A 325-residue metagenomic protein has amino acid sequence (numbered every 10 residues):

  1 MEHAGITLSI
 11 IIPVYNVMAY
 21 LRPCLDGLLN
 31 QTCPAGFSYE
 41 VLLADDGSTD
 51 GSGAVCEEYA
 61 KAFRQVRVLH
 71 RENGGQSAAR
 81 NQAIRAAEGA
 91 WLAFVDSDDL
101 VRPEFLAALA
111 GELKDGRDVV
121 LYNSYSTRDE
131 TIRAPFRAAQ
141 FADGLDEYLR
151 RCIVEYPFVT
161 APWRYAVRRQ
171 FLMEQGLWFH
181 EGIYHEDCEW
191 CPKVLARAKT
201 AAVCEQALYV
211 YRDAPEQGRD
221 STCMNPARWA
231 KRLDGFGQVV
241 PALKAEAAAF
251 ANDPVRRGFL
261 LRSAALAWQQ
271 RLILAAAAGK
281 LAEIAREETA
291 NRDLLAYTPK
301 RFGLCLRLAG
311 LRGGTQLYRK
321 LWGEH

Functional and structural regions predicted by a protein language model:
A4, R117, L274-H325: Membrane-interface aromatic/basic loop that binds lipid-linked glycans or pyrophosphate carriers, typified by
I6-S9, E40, E189: Cell-envelope/extracellular polymer assembly enzymes that use nucleotide-activated donors
L8-Y20, C24, Q31, A44: A conserved hydrophobic helix/loop-capping motif in glycosyltransferases and polysaccharide synthases
D26-S38: Short, acidic, metal-binding catalytic loop of nucleotide-sugar glycosyltransferases
G27, D45-A54, E72, D96: A conserved acidic beta->alpha catalytic loop
R71-A87: Glycine-rich, basic loop-to-helix element that forms the pyrophosphate-binding segment of sugar-nucleotide handling
Q76, S97-C204, Y209-W229: Donor-binding/catalytic cores of nucleotide-activated saccharide and glycerol-phosphate transferases/polymerases
L92: Short aromatic/hydrophobic "clamp" motif used to bind/position activated sugar donors
